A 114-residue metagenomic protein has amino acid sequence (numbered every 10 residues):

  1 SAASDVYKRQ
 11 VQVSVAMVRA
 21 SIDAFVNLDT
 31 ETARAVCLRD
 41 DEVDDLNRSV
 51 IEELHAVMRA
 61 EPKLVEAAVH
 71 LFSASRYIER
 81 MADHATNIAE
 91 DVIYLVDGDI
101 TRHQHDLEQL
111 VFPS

Functional and structural regions predicted by a protein language model:
S1, D45, A56-R59, Q109-S114: Membrane-interacting alpha-helical segments
S1, S21-F25, A33-C37, D44-E53 (+1 more regions): A structural feature that tracks compact, well-ordered secondary-structure segments with a strong bias toward
A2-Y7: Short, small-residue-biased leader/transition segments that mark boundaries at the very start of proteins
Q10, S14-D29: Long, non-coiled-coil amphipathic alpha-helical linker/lever segments that couple catalytic cores to other domains
V26-T32, E52-H70: Acidic interhelical loop/turn segments
D29, V36-L38, Q104, E108: Alpha-helical membrane-protein topology signature
L54-V57, E61-P62, V92-L95, D99-R102: A glycine-biased, small/acidic residue-tolerant capping/turn segment at secondary-structure junctions
V96-S114: Short, charged, intrinsically disordered terminal tails
